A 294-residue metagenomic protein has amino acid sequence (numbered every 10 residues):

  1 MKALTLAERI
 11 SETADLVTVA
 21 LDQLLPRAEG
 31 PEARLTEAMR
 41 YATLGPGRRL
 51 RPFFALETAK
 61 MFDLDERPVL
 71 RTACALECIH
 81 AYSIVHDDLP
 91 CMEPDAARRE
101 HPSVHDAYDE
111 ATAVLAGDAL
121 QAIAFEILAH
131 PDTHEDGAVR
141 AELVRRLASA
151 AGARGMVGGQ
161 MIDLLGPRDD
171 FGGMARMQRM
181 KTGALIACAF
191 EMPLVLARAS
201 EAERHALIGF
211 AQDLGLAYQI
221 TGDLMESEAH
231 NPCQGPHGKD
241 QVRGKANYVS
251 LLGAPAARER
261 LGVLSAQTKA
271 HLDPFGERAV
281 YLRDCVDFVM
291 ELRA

Functional and structural regions predicted by a protein language model:
M1-P26: N-terminal amphipathic/basic leader segments beginning at the initiator methionine
L16, L25, E29-A270, E277-M290: Mg2+-dependent prenyl diphosphate-binding active-site environment of isoprenoid biosynthetic enzymes
